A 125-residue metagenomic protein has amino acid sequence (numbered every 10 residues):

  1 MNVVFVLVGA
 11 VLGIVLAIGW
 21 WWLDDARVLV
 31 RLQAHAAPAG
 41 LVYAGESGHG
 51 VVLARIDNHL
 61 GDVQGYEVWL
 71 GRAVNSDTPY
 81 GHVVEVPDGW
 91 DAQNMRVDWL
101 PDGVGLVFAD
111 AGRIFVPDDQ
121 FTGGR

Functional and structural regions predicted by a protein language model:
M1-A10, A17-W21, P87-R125: Acidic, small-residue rich beta-repeat scaffolds with periodic aromatic anchors
V3-F5, D25-R27, V52-D57, Y80-G81 (+1 more regions): Short secondary-structure boundary micro-motifs
A17-W69, A73: N-terminal export/targeting and maturation segments
D24, G45, V68-G71, H82 (+3 more regions): Intrinsically disordered, low-complexity regions enriched in small/polar residues
A44-S47, N58, T78, L100 (+1 more regions): Acidic surface patches and DE-rich sequence motifs
D57, G71-V74, V107-I114: Secondary-structure transition/turn motif
V63-M95: Acidic, aromatic-enriched beta-alpha/helix-loop junctions
